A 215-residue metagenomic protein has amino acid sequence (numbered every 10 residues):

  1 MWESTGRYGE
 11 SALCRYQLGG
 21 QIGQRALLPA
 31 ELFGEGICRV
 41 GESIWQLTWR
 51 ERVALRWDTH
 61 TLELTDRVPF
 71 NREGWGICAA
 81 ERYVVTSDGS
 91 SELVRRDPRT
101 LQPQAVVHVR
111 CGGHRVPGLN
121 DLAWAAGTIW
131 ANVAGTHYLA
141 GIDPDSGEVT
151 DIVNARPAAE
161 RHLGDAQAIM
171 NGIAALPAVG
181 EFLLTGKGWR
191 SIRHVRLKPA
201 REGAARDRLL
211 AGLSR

Functional and structural regions predicted by a protein language model:
M1-A26, R193: Beta-propeller domains
M1-R7, I44-E51, T86-S90, A131-G135 (+1 more regions): Conserved beta-strand positions in repeat-built beta-propeller and related beta-rich domains
Y16-Q21, D58-L62, D97-L101, D143-G147 (+1 more regions): Short loop/turn segments that connect beta-strands within beta-propeller blades
Q21-G74: Blade-loop segments of beta-propeller domains
Q21-L28, L62-V68, A105-H114, D151-V153 (+1 more regions): A short beta-strand motif characteristic of beta-propeller blades
A30-G41, F70-Y83, G113-A126, A159-V179 (+1 more regions): Beta-rich, blade/repeat-based domains predominating in secreted/periplasmic proteins but also intracellular
A54-G112: Hydrophobic, well-structured mid-protein blocks that either form specific transmembrane helices
G172-L210: Blade-level signature of beta-propeller repeat domains, shared across WD40, Kelch, NHL, RCC1 and BNR/Asp-box propellers
